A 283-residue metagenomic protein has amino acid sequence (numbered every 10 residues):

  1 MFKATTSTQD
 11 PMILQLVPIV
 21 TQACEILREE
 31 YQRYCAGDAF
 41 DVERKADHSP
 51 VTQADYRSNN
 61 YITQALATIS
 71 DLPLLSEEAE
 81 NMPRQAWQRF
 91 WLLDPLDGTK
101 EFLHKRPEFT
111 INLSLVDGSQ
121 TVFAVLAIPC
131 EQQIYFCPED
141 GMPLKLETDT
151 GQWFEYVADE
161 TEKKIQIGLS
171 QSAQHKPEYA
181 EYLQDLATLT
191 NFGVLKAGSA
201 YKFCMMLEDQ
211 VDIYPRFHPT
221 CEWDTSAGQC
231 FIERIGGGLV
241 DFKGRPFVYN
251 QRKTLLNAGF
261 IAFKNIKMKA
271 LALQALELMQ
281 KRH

Functional and structural regions predicted by a protein language model:
M1-L96: N-terminal subdomain of lithium-sensitive/metallo-dependent phosphomonoesterases centered on the IMPase/IPPase/PAP
L27, D55, L66, T99 (+6 more regions): Residue-level signal for inorganic ion chemistry
V42-E43, N81-R84, L126, V157-E160 (+1 more regions): Short secondary-structure boundary/capping segments
Q85-L144: DPxDG-like acidic metal-binding loop motif
G141-K145, T150-G151, K267-A272: Short helix-loop capping/hinge motifs at secondary-structure junctions, enriched in acidic/polar residues
T150-K163: Conserved beta-loop-beta connector loops within the AMP-binding
E160-H283: An extended, acidic
